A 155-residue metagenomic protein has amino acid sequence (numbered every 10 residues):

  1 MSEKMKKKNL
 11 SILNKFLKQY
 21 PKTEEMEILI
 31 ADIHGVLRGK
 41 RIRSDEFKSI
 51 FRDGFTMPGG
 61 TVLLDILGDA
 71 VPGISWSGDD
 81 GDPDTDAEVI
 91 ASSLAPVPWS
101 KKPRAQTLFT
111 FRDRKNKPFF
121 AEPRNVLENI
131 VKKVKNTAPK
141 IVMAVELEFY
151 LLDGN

Functional and structural regions predicted by a protein language model:
S2-N155: ATP/Mg2+-dependent ligation/transfer catalytic cores
